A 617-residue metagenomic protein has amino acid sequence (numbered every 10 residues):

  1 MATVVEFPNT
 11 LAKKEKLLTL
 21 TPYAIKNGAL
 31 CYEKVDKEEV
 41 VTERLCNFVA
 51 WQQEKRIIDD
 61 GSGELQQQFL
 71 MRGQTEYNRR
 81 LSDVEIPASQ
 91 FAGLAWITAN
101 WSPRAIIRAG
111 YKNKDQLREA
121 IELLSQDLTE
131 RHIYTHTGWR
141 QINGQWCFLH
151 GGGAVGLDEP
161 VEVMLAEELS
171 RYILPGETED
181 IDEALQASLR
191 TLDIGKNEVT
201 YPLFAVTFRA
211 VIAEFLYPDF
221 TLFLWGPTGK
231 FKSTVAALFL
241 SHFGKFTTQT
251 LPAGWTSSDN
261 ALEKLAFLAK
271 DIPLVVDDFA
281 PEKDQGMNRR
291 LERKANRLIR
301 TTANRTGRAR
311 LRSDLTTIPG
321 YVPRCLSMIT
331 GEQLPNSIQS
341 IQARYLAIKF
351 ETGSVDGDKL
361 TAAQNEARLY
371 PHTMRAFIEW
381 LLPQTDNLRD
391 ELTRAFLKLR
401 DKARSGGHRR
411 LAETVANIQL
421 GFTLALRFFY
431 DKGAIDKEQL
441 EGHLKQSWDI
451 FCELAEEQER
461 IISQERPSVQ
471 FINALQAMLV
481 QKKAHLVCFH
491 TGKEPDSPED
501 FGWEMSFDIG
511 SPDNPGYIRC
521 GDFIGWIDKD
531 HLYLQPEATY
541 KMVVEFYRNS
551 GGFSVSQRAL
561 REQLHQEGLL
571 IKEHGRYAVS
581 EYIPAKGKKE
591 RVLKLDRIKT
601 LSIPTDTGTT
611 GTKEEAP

Functional and structural regions predicted by a protein language model:
A2-E198, F239, K264-L265, A269-K270 (+1 more regions): Conserved glycine-centered beta->alpha loop in an early N-terminal alpha/beta scaffold
I142-T191, E282, D390-P617: DNA transaction DNA-binding modules
D158-Q249, T539: P-loop NTPase catalytic core of nucleic-acid-dependent motor ATPases
V235-N288: AAA+/P-loop NTPase substrate/partner-engagement loops
F267-A269, L311-I329: AAA+/SF3 P-loop NTPase mechanochemical coupling elements
D277, R324-E332, A347-I348: Structural recognition of the conserved hydrophobic beta-strand(s) that form the central parallel beta-sheet of P-loop
E292-R310: Conserved catalytic/switch belt of AAA+ P-loop NTPases
Y321-P323, I338-I435: Phosphate-sensing "switch" segment of ASCE/P-loop ATPases
